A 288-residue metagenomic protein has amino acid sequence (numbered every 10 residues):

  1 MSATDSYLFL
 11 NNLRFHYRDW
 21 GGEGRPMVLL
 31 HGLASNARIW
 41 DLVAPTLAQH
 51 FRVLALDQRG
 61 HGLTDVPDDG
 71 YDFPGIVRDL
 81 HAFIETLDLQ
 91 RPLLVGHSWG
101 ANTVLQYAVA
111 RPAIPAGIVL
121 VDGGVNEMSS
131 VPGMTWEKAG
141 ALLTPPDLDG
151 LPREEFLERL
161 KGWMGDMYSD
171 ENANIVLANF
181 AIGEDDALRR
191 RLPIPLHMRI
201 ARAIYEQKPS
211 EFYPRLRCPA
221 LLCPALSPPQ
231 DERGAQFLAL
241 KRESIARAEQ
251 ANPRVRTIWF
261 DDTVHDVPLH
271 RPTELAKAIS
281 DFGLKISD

Functional and structural regions predicted by a protein language model:
M1-M27, Q49-F51, L89-Q90, E243-R247 (+2 more regions): Alpha/beta-hydrolase fold catalytic core
L10-L13, L42-P45, L54-V95, W99 (+2 more regions): Active-site loop/oxyanion-hole signature of alpha/beta-hydrolase fold enzymes
E23, G32-S35, S98: Active-site glycine-rich loops that stabilize anionic/oxyanionic intermediates across multiple enzyme folds
G32-L42, V53: Serine-hydrolase catalytic-loop signature spanning alpha/beta hydrolases and amidase-signature enzymes
T103-Y107: Hydrolases whose catalytic domains are alpha/beta-hydrolase-1, hotdog thioesterase, or metallo-beta-lactamase-like
V109, A116-L151: Flexible "cap/lid" loop of the alpha/beta hydrolase fold
A178-E211, L226-S227: Hydrophobic, aromatic-rich cap/lid helix
R215-T263: Conserved loop-alpha-helix segment in the C-terminal half of the alpha/beta-hydrolase fold that carries the catalytic
